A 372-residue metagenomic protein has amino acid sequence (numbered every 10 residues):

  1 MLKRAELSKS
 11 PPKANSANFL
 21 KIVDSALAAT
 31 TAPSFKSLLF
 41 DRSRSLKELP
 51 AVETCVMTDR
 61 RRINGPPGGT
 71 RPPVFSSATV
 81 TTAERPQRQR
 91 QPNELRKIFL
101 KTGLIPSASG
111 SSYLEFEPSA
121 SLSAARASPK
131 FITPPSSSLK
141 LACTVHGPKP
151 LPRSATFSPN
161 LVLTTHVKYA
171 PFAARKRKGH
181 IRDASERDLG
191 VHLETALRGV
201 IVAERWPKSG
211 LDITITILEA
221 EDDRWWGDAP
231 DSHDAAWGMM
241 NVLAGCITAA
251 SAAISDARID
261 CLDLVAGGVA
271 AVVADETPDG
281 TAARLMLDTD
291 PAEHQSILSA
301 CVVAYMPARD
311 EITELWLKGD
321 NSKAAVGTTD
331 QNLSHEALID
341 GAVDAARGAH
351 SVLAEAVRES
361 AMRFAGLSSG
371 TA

Functional and structural regions predicted by a protein language model:
L2-E6, F19-V23, A32-A372: Polyanion-binding surfaces on beta-sheet-dominated domains and ring/shell assemblies
S8-N18, D24-L27: Cationic, amphipathic, low-complexity segments that mediate targeting or membrane/lipid association
